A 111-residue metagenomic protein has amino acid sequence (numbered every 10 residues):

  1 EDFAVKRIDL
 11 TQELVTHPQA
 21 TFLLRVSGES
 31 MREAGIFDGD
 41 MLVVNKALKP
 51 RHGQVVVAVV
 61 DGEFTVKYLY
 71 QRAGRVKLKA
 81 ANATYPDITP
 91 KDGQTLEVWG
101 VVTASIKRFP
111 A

Functional and structural regions predicted by a protein language model:
E1-A111: Acidic/glycine-rich C-terminal interaction modules and beta/coil loop segments that lie outside canonical DNA-binding
